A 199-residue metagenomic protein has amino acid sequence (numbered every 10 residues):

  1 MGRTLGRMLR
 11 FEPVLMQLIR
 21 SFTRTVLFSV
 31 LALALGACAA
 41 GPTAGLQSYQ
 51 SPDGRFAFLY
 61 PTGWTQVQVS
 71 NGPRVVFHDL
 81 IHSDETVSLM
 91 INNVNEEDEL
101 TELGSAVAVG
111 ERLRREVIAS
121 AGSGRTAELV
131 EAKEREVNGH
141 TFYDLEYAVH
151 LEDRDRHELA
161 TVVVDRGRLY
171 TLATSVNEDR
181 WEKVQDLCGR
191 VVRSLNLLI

Functional and structural regions predicted by a protein language model:
L5-L27: Bacterial N-terminal signal peptides that target proteins for export
A34-A37: C-terminal motif of bacterial Sec signal peptides marking the signal peptidase cleavage site
A39-G41: Bacterial signal peptide processing site
G45-N71, I81-S83, N92: Post-signal peptide N-terminal segment of mature Sec-exported envelope proteins
P61, G110-R115, Q185-V192: Extracytoplasmic/secreted envelope proteins and their assembly/folding machinery, especially bacterial periplasmic
V67-V163, L169: Conserved polar/disulfide-associated segments of primarily extracytoplasmic proteins
R168-I199: Surface-exposed amphipathic alpha-helical segments
